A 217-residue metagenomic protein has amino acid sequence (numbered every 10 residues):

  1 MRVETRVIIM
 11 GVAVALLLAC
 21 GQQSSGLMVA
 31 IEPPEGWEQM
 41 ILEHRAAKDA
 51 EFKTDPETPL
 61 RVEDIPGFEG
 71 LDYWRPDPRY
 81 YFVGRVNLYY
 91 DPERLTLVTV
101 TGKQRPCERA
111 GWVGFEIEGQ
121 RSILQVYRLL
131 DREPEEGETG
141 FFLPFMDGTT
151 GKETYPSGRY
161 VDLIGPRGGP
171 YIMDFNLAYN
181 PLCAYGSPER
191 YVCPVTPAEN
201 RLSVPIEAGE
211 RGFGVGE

Functional and structural regions predicted by a protein language model:
M1-I9: Bacterial N-terminal signal peptides that target proteins for export
A13-V14, G186: Residue-level signal for mature regions of secreted extracellular proteins and peptides
L17-A19: C-terminal motif of bacterial Sec signal peptides marking the signal peptidase cleavage site
G21-S24: Bacterial signal peptide processing site
W37-E116: N-terminal secretory signal peptides
L88-S157: Mid-length scaffold segments of soluble, non-membrane domains
P144-P181: Acidic, glycine-rich flexible loop segments
E189-E217: C-terminal partner/receptor-binding element of secreted or periplasmic proteins
